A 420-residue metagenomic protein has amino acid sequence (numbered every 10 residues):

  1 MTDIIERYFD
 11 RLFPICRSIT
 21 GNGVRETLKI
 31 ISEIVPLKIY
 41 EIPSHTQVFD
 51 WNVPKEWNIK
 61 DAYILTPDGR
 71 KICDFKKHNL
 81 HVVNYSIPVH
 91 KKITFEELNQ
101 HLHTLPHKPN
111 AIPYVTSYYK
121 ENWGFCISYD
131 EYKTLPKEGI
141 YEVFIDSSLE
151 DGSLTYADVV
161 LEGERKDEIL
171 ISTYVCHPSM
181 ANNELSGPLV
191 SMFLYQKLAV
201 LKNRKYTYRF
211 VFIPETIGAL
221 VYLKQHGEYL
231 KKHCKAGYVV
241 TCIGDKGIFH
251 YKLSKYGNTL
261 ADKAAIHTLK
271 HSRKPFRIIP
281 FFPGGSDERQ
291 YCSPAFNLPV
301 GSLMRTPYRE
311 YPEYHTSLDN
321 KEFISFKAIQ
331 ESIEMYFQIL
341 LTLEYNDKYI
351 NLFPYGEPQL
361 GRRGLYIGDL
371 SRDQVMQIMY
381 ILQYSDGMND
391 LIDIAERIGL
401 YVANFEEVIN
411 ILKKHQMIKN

Functional and structural regions predicted by a protein language model:
M1-N420: N-terminal hydrophobic/helix-forming segments and targeting peptides
